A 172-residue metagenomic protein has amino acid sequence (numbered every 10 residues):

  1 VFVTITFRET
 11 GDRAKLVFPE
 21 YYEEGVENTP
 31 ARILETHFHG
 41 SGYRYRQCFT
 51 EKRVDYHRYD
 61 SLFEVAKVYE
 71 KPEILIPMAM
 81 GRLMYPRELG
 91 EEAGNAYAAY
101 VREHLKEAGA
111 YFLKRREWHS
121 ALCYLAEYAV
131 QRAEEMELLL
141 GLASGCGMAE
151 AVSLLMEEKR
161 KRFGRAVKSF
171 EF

Functional and structural regions predicted by a protein language model:
V1-A129, G141, E158: Solvent-exposed loop and capping/linker segments of extracellular ligand-binding repeat ectodomains
E135-L140: Short amphipathic alpha-helices enriched at the N-terminus of pentatricopeptide repeats
G141-F172: Charge-dense, extended regions
